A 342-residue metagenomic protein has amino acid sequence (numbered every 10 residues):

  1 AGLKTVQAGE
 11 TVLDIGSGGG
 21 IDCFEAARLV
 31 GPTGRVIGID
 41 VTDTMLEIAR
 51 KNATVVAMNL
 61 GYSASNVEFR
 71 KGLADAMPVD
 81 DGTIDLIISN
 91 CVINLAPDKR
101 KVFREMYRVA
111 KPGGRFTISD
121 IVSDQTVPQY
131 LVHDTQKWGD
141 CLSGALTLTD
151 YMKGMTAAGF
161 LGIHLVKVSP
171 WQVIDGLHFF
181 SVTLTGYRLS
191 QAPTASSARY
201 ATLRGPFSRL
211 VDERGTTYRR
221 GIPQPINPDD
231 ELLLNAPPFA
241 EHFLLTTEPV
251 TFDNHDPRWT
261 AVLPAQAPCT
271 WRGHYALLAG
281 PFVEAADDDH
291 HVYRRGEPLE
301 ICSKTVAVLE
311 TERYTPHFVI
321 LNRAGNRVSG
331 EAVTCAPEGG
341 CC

Functional and structural regions predicted by a protein language model:
T11-A76: Class I SAM-dependent methyltransferase SAM/SAH-binding core
A26, C91, E105-Y107, M155: Class I S-adenosylmethionine-dependent transferase superfamily signal
D75-L86: A short acidic, Gly/Pro-enriched loop at the edge of an enzyme's catalytic core that lines a small-molecule cofactor
D85-D98: A short SAM/SAH-binding and catalytic strip from SAM-dependent methyltransferases
R100-R115: A short glycine-rich, Lys/Arg-flanked "PGG" loop and its adjoining helix->strand segment in the class I
V122-L142: Short, glycine-/aromatic-enriched active-site segment of Class I SAM-dependent methyltransferases
G144-A158: Short alpha-helix
A158, H164-S169, G176-C342: C-terminal lobe and adjacent flexible extensions of AdoMet/dcAdoMet transferase-like proteins
